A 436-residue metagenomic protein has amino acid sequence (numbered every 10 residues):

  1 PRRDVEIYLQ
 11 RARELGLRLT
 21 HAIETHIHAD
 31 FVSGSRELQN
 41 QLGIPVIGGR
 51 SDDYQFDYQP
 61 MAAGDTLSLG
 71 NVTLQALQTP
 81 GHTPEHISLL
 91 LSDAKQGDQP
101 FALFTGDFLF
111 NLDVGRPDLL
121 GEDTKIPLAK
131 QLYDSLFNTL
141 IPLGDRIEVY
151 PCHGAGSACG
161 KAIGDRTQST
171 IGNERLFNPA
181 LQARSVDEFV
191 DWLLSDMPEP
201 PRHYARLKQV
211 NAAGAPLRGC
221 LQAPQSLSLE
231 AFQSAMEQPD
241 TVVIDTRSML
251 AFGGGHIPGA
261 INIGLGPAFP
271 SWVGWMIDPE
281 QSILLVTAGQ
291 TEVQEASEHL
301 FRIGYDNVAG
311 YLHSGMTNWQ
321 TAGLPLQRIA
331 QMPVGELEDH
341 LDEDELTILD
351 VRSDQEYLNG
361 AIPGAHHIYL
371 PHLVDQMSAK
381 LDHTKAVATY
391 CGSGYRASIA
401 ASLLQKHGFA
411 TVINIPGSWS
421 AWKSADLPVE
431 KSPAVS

Functional and structural regions predicted by a protein language model:
P1-R3, I27, S51, T83 (+8 more regions): Active-site metal-binding loops of divalent metal-dependent hydrolases
R2-P80, S92-A94, Q99-F101: Active-site HxH/HxHxD metal-binding segment of metal-dependent hydrolases
T20, V46-G48, L103, Y150 (+3 more regions): Structural detector of well-ordered beta-strand residues that form the stable sheet scaffold of enzyme domains
H21-I23, A102-F104, Y150, V242 (+1 more regions): Residue-level marker for buried hydrophobic side chains located in beta-strands that build the well-ordered beta-sheet
A22-F31, Q78-H86, V149-S157, G392: Histidine-centered catalytic micro-motifs
T73, T83-E199: Metallo-beta-lactamase
R116-D118, I126, N173-Q209, G214-P216 (+3 more regions): Rhodanese-like catalytic fold shared by cysteine-dependent sulfurtransferases and DSP/PTP-type phosphatases
L221-F232: A contiguous, basic/glycine-rich beta-loop/short-helix subdomain that forms a polymer-engagement track
